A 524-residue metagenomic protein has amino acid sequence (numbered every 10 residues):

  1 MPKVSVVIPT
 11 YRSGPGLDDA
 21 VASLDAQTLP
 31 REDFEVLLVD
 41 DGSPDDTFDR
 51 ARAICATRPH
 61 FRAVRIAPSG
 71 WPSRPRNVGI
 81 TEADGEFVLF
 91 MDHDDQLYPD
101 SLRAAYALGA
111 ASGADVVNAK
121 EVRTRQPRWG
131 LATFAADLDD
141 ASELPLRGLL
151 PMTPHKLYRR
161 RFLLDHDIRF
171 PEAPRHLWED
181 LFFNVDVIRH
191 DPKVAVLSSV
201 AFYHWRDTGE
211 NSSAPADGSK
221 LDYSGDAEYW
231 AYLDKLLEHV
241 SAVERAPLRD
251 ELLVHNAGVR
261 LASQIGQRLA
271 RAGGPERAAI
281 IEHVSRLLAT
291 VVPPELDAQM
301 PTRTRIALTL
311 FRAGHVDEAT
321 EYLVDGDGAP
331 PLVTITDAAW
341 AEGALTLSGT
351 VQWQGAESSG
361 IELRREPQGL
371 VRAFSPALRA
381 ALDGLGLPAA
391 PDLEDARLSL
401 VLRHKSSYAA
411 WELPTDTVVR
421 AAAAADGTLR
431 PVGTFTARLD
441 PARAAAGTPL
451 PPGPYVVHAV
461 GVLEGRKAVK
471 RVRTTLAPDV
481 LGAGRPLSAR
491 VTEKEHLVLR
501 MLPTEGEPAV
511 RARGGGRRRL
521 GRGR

Functional and structural regions predicted by a protein language model:
M1-Y229: Nucleotide-sugar donor-binding/catalytic module of glycosyltransferases that assemble extracellular/cell-envelope
L24, T28, C55, Y232-V240 (+2 more regions): Hydrophobic, Leu/Ile/Phe/Ala-enriched alpha-helical segments that form helix-helix packing faces
A111, W230, P294-A298: Functional cleft and adjacent loop/helix regions within the main domain that mediate ligand binding or catalysis
A201-T208, A214-R245, A270-V291: Catalytic core of nucleotide-sugar-dependent glycosyltransferases
P247-L252: Short, charged, amphipathic alpha-helical segments
L253-S263: Amphipathic alpha-helical repeat scaffolds of TPR domains
S263-R524: Basic, ligand-binding patches in group-transfer machinery, especially extracytoplasmic/periplasmic segments
